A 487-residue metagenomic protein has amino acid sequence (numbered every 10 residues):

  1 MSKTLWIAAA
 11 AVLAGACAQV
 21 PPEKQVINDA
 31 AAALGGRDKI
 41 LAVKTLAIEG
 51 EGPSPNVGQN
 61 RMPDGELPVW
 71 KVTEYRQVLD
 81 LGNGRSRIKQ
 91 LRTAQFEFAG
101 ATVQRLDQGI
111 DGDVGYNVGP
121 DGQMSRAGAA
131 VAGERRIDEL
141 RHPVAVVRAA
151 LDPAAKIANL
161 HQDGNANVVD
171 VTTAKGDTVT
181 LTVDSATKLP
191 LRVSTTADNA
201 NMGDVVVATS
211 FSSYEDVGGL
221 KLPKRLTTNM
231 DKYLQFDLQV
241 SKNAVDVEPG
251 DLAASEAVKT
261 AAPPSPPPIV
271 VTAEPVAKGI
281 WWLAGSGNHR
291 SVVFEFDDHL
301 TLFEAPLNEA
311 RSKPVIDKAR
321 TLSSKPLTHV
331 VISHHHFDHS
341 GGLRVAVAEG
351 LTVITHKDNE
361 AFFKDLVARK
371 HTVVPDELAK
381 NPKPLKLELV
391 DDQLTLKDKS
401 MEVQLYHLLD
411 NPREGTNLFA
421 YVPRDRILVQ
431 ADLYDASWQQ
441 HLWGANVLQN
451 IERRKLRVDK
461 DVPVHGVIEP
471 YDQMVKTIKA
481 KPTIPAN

Functional and structural regions predicted by a protein language model:
A10-A18: Hydrophobic h-region of N-terminal signal peptides that target proteins for export in Gram-negative bacteria
A18-Q19, A32, R37-Q123, Q162: N-terminal mature ectodomain segment of secretory-pathway/periplasmic proteins
V20-V26, A101-Q104, G109-V179, S185-T187 (+6 more regions): Flexible, processing/modification-adjacent segments and terminal tails in exported/periplasmic/extracellular proteins
Q162-E256, L418-P423, Q430-A431, A436-R454: Gly/Pro-enriched, hydrophobic low-complexity segments that function as extracytoplasmic propeptides/linkers
D237-D297, L394: Zn-dependent metallo-beta-lactamase
E274-K318, N417-D435: Conserved beta-strand hairpin/beta-sheet module of binuclear metal-dependent hydrolase folds, prominently
A310-I354, R453-D459: Active-site metal-binding motif and surrounding structural segment of the metallo-beta-lactamase
L448-N487: Divalent-metal (often Zn2+) His-rich catalytic cores of metallo-beta-lactamase-fold enzymes
